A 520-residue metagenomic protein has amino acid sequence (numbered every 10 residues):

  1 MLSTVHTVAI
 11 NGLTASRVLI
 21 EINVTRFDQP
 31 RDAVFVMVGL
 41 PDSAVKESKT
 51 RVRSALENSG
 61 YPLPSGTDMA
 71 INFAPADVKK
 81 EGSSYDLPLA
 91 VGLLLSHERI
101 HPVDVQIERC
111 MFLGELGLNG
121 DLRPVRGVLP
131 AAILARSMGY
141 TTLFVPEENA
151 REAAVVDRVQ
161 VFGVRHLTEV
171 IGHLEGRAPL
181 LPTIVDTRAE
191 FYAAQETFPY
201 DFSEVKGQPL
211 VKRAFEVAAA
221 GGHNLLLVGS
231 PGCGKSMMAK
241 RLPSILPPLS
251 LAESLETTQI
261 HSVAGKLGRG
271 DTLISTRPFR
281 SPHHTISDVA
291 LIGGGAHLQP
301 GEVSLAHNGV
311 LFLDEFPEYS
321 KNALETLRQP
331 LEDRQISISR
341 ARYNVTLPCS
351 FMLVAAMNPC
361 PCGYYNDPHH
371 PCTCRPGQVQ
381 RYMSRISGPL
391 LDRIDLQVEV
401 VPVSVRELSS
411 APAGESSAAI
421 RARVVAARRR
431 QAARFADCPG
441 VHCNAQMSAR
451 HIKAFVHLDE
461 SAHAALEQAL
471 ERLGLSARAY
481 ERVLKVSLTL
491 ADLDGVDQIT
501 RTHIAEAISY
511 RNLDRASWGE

Functional and structural regions predicted by a protein language model:
M1-L226, S230-S236, S339, Y480 (+2 more regions): Peripheral, non-AAA+ core regions of ATP-driven protein-machinery
V36-K49, P64-S65, N72-G82, H297-L298 (+1 more regions): Basic, amphipathic alpha-helical bundle interface domains used for macromolecular binding and assembly
N119, L313-S320, G363: Catalytic P-loop NTPase motifs of RecA-like helicase/translocase cores
A178-V217, G221, P248-V303: P-loop NTPase nucleotide-binding/switch module
L227-G268, D333: Walker A/P-loop
G229, G293, E315: The Walker A (P-loop) glycine that initiates the GxxxxGKT/S ATP-binding motif of P-loop NTPases
N308, D314-E315, T326: Walker B catalytic acidic pair
